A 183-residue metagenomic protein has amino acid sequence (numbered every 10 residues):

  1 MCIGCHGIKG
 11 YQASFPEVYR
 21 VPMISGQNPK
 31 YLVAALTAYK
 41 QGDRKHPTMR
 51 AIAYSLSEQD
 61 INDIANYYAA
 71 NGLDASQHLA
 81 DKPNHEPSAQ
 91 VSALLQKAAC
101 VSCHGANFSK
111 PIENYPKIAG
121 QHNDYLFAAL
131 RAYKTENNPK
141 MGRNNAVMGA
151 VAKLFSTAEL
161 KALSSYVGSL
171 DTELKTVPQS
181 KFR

Functional and structural regions predicted by a protein language model:
M1, Y11-S14, N28-Y31, A38-Q41 (+4 more regions): His/Met- and acidic-residue-enriched segments that coordinate or traffic transition-metal cofactors and support
M1-G4, D63, G72, Q77-L79 (+2 more regions): Intrinsic, low-complexity N-terminal interaction/targeting segments
M1-Y11, A80-F108, H122, Q179-R183: Sequence/structural segment immediately N-terminal to covalent heme-attachment motifs in c-type and related
I8, Q41-G42, N71-D74, A106 (+2 more regions): Generic structural signal for alpha-helix termini and adjacent loop/cap motifs
K9-Y39, R50-S55, G105-N137, G149-V151: Gly/Gly-Pro-rich "capping" loops immediately C-terminal to redox-active cysteine motifs in periplasmic/lumenal
E17-M23, Q27-L79, P83, S88: Acidic (E/D-rich), amphipathic helical modules within compact regulatory domains
Y54-H78, V151-P178, F182: C-terminal capping alpha-helices of c-type cytochrome domains
